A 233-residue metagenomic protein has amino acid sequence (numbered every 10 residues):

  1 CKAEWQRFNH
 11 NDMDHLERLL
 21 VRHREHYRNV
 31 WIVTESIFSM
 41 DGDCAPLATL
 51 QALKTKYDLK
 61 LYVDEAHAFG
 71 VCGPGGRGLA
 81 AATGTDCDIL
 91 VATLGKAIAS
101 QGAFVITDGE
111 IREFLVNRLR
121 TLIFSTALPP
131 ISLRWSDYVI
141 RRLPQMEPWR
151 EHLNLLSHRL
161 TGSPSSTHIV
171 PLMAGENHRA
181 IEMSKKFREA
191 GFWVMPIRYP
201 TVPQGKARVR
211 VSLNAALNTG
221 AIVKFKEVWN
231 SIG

Functional and structural regions predicted by a protein language model:
A3-Y62: Active-site phosphate-binding strand-loop segment of PLP-dependent enzymes
M13-D14, S36-D41, A68-V71, L122-I123 (+1 more regions): Short, small-residue-enriched loops and turns at beta-alpha junctions that line or gate enzyme active sites
A81-F114: Active-site PLP attachment segment
Q101-G102, R118-L128, L143: A short glycine-threonine-serine/GTX helix/turn-capping micro-motif
A127-Q145, H152, L156, T161: Structural motif of enzymes handling amino- and sulfur-group chemistry
H152-G191, T201, G205-K206, L213-A215: Conserved PLP-binding catalytic core of the aspartate aminotransferase-like
